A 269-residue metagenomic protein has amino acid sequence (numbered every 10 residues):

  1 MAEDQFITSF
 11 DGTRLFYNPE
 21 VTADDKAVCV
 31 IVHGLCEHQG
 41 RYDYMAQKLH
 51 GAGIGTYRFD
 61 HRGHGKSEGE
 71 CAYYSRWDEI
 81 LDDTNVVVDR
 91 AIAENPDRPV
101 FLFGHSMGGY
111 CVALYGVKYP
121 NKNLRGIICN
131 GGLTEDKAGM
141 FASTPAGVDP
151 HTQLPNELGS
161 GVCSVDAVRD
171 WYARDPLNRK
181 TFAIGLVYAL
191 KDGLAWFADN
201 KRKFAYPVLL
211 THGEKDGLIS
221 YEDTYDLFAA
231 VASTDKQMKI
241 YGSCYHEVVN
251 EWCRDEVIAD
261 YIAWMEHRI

Functional and structural regions predicted by a protein language model:
M1-T22: N-terminal cap/lid segment of alpha/beta-hydrolase-fold proteins
K26, G34-E37, E214: Active-site glycine-rich loops that stabilize anionic/oxyanionic intermediates across multiple enzyme folds
C36-Q39, G65-N95: Catalytic nucleophile-loop/oxyanion-hole region of alpha/beta-hydrolase and closely related hydrolase-like folds
A46-E70: Conserved alpha/beta-hydrolase
F204, L210-H212, D216: Short beta-strand/loop motif that positions the catalytic acidic residue of the alpha/beta-hydrolase fold
Y206, S220-A229: Short alpha-helix in the alpha/beta-hydrolase fold that links the catalytic acid
K215-I219, E247: Acidic catalytic loop of the alpha/beta-hydrolase fold
K239-I269: Catalytic active-site module of serine/aspartate enzymes centered on a nucleophile-bearing elbow/loop
